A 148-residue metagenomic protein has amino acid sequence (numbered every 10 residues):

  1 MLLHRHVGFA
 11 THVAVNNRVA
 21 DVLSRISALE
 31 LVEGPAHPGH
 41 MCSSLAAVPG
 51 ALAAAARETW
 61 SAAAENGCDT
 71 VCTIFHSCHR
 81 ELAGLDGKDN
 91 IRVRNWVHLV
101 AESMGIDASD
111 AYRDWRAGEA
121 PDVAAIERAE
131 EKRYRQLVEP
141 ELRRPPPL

Functional and structural regions predicted by a protein language model:
M1-L148: Iron-sulfur cluster-binding electron-transfer modules in prokaryotic oxidoreductases
